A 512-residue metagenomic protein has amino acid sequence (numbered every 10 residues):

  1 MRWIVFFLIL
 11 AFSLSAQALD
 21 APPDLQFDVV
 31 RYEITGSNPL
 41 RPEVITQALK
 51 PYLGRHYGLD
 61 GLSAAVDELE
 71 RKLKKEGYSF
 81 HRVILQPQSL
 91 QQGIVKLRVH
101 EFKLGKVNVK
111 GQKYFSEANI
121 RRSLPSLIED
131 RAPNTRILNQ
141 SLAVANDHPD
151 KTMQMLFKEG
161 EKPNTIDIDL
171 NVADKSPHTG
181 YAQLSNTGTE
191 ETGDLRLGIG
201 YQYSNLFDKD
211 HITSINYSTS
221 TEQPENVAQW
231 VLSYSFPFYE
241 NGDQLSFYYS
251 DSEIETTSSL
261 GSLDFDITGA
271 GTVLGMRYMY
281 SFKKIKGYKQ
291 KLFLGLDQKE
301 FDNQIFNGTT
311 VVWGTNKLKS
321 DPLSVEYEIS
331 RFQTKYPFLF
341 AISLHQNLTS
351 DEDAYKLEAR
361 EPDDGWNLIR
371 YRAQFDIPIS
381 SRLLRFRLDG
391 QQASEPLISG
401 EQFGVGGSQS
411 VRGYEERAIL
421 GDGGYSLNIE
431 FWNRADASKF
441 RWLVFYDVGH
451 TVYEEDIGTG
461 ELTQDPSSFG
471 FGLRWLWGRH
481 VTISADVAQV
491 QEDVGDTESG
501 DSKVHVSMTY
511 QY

Functional and structural regions predicted by a protein language model:
L19-G188, S218-Q229, L388-D389: Periplasmic polypeptide-binding modules associated with outer-membrane biogenesis and secretion
M153, H178-G180, F207-T213, E240-F247 (+6 more regions): Repeated loop/turn-to-beta-strand initiation elements of outer-membrane beta-barrel proteins
N164-I166, G193-L197, N226-W230, A270-L274 (+6 more regions): Residues that define the transmembrane beta-barrel architecture of outer-membrane proteins
H178-G188, I199, D210-T221, W230-L232 (+4 more regions): Transmembrane beta-strand segments that form the barrel wall of outer-membrane beta-barrel proteins
N186-G188, N205, Y217-T221, Y249-E255 (+11 more regions): Transmembrane beta-strands of outer-membrane beta-barrel pores
Y201, M276, L473-W477, V481-T482 (+1 more regions): Outer-membrane beta-barrel "beta-signal"
G242-E395: Transmembrane beta-strand segments of outer-membrane beta-barrel domains in Gram-negative and organellar OMPs
T256-S258, G295, K299, I305-G314 (+3 more regions): Outer membrane beta-barrel transmembrane domains
